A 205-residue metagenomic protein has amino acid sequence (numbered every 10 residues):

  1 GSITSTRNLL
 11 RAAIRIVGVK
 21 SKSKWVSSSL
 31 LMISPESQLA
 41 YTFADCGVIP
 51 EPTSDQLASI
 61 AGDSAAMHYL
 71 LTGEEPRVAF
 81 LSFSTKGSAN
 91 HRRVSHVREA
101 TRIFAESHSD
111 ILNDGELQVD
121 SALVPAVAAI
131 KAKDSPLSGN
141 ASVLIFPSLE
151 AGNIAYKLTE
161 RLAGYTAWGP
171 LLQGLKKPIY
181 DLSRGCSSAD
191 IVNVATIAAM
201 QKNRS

Functional and structural regions predicted by a protein language model:
G1-S205: Anion-binding alpha/beta catalytic cores of soluble intermediary-metabolism enzymes, centered on
